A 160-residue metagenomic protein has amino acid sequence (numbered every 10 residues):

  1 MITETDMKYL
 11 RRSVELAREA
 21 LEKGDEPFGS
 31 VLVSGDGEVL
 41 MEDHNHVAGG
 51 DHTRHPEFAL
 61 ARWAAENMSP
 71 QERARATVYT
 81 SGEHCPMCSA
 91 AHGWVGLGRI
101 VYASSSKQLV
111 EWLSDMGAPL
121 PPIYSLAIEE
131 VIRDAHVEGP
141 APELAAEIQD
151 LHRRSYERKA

Functional and structural regions predicted by a protein language model:
M1-A20, G93-A160: Zinc-dependent deaminase
K23-P27: Short, flexible loop/turn motifs enriched in small residues
F28-G37: Short beta-strand scaffold segments in enzyme catalytic cores
L40-V47: Short beta->alpha transition motifs characteristic of CBS
M41, E57-E66: Glycine/small-residue-rich phosphate/adenosyl-binding loop
G49-A59: A short, polar/charged loop-to-alpha-helix boundary motif
P70-G82: Immediate flanking context of iron-sulfur cluster ligation sites
S81-R99: Local cysteine-cluster metal-coordination motifs and their immediate loop/turn environment, predominantly Fe-S cluster
